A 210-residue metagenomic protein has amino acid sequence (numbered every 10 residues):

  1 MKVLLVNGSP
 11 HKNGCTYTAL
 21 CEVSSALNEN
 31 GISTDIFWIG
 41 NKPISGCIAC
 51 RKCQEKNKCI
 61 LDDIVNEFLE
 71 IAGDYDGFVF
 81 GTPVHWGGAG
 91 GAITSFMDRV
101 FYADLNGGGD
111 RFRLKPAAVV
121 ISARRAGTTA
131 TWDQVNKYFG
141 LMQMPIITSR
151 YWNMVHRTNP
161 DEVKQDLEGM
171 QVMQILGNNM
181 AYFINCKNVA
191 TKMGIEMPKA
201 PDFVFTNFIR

Functional and structural regions predicted by a protein language model:
K2-N30: N-terminal beta1-alpha1 ligand-phosphate binding loop
E29, P145-R210: Glycine-rich phosphate/pyrophosphate-binding loop and the adjoining helix
I32-K42: A short beta-strand-loop structural module common to alpha/beta enzyme folds
K42-A72, V204-R210: Cysteine-cluster motifs in flexible loop/terminal segments that predominantly coordinate metals
R51-E55, D98, Q165-D166: Short, hinge-like loop/turn segments at secondary-structure boundaries
I60-Y151: Helix-loop-strand module that forms the ligand-binding subsite of alpha/beta enzymes
